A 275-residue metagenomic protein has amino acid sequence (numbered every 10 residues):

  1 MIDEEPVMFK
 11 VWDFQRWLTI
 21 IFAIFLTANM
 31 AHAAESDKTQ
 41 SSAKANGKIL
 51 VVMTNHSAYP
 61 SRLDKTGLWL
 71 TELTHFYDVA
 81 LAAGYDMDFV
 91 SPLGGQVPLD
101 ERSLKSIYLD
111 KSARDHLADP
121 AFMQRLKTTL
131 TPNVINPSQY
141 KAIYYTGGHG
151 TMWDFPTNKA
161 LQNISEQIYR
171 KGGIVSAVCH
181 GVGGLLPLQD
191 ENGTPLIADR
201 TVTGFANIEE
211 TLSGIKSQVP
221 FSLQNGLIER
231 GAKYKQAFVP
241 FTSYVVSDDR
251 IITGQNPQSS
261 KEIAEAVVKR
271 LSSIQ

Functional and structural regions predicted by a protein language model:
M1-V7: Short, Lys/Arg-enriched N-terminal segments with co-localized hydrophobic residues within the first ~10-30 amino acids
V7-L18: Bacterial N-terminal signal peptides that target proteins for export
W17-N29: Bacterial N-terminal signal peptides
A34-K171, G183-Q275: Extended, subdomain-level signal for the structured scaffold at the beginning of enzyme domains
I174: Active-site cofactor/cluster-binding pocket
V178-H180: Short, thiol/selenol-centered motifs that function as redox-active sites or metal-ligating centers
